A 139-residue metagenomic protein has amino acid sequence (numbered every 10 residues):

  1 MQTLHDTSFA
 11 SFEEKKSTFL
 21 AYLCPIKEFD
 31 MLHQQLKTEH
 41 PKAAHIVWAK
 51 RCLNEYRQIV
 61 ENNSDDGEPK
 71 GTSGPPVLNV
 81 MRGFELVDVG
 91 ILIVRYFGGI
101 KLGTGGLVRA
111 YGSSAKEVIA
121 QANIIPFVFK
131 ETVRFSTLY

Functional and structural regions predicted by a protein language model:
M1-G71: C-terminal regulatory domains involved in ligand/effector binding and gene-expression control
H5-S8, G105, S113: Charged, amphipathic alpha-helical segments and their flanking helix caps
S17, A43, E85-V87, F129: Short flexible coil/turn linkers enriched for glycine and charged/polar residues that connect secondary-structure
Y22, I46-W48, D88-L92, T132-R134: Structural motif
E68-T104: Ordered, amphipathic secondary-structure segments that act as subunit-interaction surfaces in large macromolecular
A110, S114-A122: Stable alpha-helical structural segments in soluble proteins, enriched in small hydrophobic residues
I125-Y139: Short glycine-/aliphatic-rich beta-strand segments at the starts of folded cytosolic domains
